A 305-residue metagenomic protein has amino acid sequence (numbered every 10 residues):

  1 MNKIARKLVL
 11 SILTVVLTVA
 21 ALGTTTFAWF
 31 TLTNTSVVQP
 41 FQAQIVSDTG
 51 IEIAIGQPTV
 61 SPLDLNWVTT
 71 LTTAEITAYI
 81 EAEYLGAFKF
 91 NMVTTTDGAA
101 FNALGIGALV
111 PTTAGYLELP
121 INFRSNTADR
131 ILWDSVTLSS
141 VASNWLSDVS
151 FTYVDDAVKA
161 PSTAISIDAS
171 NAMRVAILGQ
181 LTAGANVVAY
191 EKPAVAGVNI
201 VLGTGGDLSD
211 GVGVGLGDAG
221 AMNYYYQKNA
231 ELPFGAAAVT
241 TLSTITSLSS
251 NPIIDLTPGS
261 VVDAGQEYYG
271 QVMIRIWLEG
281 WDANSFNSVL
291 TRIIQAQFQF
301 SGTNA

Functional and structural regions predicted by a protein language model:
N2-I4, A28, L146, S170 (+2 more regions): Short, structured coil/loop segments at alpha-helix boundaries
N2-Y84, S288-A305: Short, polar/proline-rich extracytoplasmic segments that appear immediately after membrane translocation
I4, I12, I45, I51-I55 (+12 more regions): Weak global preference for isoleucine
A5-D48, M92-R130, F151-D156: Conserved, well-structured beta-alpha core segment at the onset of a catalytic domain
A43, S47-V93, L146-T244: A surface/secretory-pathway sequence property marking extracellular, secreted, or lumenal proteins enriched
D97-V149, G205, G213, G217-A305: C-terminal, structured domain-capping segment
